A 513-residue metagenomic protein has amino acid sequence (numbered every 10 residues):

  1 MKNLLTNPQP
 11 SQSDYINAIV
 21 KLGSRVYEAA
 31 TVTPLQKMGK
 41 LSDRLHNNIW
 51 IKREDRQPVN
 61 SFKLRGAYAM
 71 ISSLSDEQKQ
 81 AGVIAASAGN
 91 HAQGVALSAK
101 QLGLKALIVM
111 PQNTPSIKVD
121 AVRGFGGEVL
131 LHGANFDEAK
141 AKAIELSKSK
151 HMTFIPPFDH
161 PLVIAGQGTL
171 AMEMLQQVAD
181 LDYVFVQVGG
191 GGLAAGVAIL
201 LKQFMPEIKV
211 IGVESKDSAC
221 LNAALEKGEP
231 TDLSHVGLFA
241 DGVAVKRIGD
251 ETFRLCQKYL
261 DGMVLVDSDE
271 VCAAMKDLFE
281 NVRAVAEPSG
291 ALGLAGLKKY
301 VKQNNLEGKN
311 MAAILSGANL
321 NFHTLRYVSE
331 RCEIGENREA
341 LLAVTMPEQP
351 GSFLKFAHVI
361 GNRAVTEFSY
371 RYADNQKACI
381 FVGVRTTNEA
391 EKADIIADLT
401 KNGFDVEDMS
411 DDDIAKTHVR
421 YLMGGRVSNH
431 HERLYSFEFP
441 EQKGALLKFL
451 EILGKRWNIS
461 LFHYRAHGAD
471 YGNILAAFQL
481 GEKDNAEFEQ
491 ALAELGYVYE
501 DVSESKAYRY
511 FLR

Functional and structural regions predicted by a protein language model:
M1-A445, F449-R513: PLP-dependent amino-acid enzyme catalytic core
